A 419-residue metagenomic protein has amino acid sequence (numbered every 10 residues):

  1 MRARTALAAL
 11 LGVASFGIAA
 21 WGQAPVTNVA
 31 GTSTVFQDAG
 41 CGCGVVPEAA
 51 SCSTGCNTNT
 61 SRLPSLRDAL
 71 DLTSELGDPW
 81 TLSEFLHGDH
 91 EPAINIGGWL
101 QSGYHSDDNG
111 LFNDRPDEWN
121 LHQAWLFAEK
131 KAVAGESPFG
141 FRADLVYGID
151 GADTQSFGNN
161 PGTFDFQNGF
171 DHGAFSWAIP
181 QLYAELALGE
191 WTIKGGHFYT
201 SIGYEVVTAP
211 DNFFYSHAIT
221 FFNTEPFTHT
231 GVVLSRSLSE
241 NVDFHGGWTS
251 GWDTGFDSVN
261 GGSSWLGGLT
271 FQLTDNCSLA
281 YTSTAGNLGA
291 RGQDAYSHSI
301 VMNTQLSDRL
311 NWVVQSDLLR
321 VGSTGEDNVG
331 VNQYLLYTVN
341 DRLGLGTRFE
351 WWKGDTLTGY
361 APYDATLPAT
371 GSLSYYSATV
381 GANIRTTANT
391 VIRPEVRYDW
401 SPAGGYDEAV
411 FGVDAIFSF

Functional and structural regions predicted by a protein language model:
R2-L10, F16-G110: N-terminal periplasmic/intermembrane-space "pro-region" immediately following the signal or transit peptide
G42-G44, G55-N57, I384-R385, T390 (+1 more regions): Outer-membrane beta-barrel "beta-signal"
D68, G98-S106, A143-Y147, G195-H197 (+7 more regions): Transmembrane beta-barrel strands of outer-membrane/channel proteins
I94, A134-F139, E190-I193, N241-G246 (+4 more regions): Repeated loop/turn-to-beta-strand initiation elements of outer-membrane beta-barrel proteins
S102, L121-L126, W177-A184, T228-V232 (+5 more regions): Hydrophobic, lipid-facing positions within transmembrane beta-strands of outer-membrane proteins
H105-E118, A152-Q181, L186-T270, A280-S283 (+2 more regions): Surface-exposed coil loops of outer-membrane beta-barrel proteins
A128-A132, E185-L188, S235-S237, F271-L273 (+5 more regions): Residue-level signature of outer-membrane beta-barrel architecture
N241-D243, N260-T370, Y376: Detector for outer-membrane/organellar transmembrane beta-barrel domains, recognizing the amphipathic beta-strand
